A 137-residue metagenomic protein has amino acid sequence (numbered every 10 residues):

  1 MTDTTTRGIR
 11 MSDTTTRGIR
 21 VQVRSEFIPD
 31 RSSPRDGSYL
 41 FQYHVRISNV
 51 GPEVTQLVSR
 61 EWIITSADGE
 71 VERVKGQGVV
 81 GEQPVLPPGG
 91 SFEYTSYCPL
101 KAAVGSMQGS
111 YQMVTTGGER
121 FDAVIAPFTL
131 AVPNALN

Functional and structural regions predicted by a protein language model:
D3-S38: Low-complexity, acidic Ser/Thr/Pro/Gly-rich terminal tails and inter-domain linkers that flank the onset of structured
S32-S33, E53-V54, K101-G105: Short glycine/serine/proline-enriched coil/turn segments at secondary-structure junctions
S38-H44, Q108: Short, solvent-exposed loop/turn segments enriched in Ser/Thr/Gly
I47-G51: Asparagine-centered strand-capping/turn motif at beta-strand->loop junctions
E53-E72, M113: Short acidic, flexible loop segments centered on an aromatic residue
S66-G69, G81-S91, L130-N137: Short, surface-exposed linear segments at secondary-structure transitions and domain or protein termini
R73-V104: Intrinsically disordered, low-complexity Pro/Gly/Ser/Thr-rich segments with frequent PxxP/GP/PP motifs and embedded
P99-N137: Terminal connector regions
